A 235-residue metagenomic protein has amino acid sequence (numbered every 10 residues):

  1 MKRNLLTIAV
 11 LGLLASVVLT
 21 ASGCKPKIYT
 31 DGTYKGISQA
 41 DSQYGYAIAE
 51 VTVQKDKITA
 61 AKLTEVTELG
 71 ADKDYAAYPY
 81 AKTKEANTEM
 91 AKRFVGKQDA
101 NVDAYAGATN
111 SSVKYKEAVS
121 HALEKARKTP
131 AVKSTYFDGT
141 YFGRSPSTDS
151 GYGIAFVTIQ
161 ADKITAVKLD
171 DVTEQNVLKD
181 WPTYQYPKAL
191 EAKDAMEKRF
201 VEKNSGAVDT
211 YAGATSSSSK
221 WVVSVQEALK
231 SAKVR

Functional and structural regions predicted by a protein language model:
K2-K25: Sec-dependent N-terminal signal peptides of Gram-positive bacterial secreted proteins and lipoproteins
P26-F137, R144-R235: Active-site- and interface-proximal helix/loop "cap" or "latch" segments in soluble metabolic and energy-transducing
